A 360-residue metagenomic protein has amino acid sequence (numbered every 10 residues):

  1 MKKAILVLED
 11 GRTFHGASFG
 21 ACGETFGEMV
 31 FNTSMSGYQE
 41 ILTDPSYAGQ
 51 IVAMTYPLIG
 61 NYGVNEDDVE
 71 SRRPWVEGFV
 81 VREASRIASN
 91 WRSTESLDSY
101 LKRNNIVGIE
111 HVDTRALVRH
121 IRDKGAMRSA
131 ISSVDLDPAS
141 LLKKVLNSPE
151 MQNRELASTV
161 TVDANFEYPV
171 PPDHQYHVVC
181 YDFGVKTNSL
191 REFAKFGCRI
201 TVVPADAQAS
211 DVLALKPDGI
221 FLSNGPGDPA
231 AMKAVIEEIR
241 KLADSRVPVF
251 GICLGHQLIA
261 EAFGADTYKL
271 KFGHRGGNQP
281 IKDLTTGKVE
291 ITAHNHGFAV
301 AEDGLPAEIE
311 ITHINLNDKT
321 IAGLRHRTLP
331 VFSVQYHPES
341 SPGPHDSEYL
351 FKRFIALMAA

Functional and structural regions predicted by a protein language model:
M1-S210, A214-L215, P229, S341 (+1 more regions): RNA-binding accessory domains that recognize and position tRNA/RNA substrates
I5-L6, P280-K282, G323: Residue-level detector of beta-strand face positions
S18-F19, Y56, H294, R325 (+1 more regions): Short clusters of small/polar residues that mark proteolytic maturation junctions
V107, H177, P248-F250, D266 (+1 more regions): Proline-centered loop/turn at the N-terminus of a beta-strand
H177-D182, T292-A293, F332-Y336: Active-site-proximal beta-strand elements of phosphoester/diester hydrolases
D218-G219, S223-H294, A299-E302, G343-M358: Cysteine-nucleophile active-site neighborhood
G287-L329: Catalytic beta-strand/loop cores that center a nucleophilic Ser/Cys/Thr and support acyl-enzyme chemistry
G323-A359: A glycine-centered loop/beta-turn motif at secondary-structure junctions
